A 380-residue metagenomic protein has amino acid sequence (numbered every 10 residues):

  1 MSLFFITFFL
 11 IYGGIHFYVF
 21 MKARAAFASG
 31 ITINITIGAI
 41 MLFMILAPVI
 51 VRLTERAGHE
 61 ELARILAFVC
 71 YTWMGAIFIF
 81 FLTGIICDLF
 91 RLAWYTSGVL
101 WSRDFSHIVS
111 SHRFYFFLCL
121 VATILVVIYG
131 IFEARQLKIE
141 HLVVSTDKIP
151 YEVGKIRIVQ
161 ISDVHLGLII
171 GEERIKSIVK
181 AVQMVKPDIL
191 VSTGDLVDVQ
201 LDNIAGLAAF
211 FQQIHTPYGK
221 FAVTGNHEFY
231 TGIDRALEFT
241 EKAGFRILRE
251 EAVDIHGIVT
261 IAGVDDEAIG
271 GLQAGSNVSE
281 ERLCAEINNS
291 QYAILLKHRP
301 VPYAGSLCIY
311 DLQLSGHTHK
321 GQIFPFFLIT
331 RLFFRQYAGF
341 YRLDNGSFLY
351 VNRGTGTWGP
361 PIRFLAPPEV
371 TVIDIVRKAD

Functional and structural regions predicted by a protein language model:
M1-R135, D380: Non-catalytic terminal accessory segments
R135-I149: Alpha-helical transmembrane signal-anchor/signal-peptide segments
S145-D380: Soluble catalytic domains of enzymes that build or remodel membrane lipids, polysaccharides, and related
